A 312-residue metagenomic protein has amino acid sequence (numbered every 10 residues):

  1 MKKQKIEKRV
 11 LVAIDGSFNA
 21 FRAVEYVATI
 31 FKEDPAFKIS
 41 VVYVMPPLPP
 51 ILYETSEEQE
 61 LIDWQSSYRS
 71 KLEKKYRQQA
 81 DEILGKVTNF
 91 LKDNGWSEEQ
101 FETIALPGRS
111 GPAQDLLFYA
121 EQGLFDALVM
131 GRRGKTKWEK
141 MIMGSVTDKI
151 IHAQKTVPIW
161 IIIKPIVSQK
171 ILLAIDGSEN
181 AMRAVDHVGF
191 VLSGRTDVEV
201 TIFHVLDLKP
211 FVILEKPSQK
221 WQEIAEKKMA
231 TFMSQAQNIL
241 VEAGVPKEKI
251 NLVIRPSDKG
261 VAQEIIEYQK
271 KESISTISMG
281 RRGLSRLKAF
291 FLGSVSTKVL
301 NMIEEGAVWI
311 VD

Functional and structural regions predicted by a protein language model:
M1-K5, P49, K74, Q78 (+4 more regions): Structural beta-alpha unit
K2-S70, V167-Q222, E226, N238-V245 (+1 more regions): Small/aliphatic-rich secondary-structure junction motif
K3-I6, K32, A113-K170, Q269-D312: Gly/Ser-rich helix-loop-strand patches that form or flank binding pockets for ribonucleotide-derived cofactors
D15, G108, G134, D176-G177 (+1 more regions): Structured loop/turn residues at secondary-structure junctions
A23, P112-A113, M143, A184 (+2 more regions): Amphipathic coiled-coil/heptad-repeat helices and related helical stalk/stem segments that mediate oligomerization
E33-A36, V41, Q79-I83, T88-L91 (+12 more regions): Aromatic/pi-system hotspot detector in well-structured domains
Y43, A105-P107, H204, I254 (+1 more regions): Residue-level recognition of beta-strand->loop/alpha-helix junctions
